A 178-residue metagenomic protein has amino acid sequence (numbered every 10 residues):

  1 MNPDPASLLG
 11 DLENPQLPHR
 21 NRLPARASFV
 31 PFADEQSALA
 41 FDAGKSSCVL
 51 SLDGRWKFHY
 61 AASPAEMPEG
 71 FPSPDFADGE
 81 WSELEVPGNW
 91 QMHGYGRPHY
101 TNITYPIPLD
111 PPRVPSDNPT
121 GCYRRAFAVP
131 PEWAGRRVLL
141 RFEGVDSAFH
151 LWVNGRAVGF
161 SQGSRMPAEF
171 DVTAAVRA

Functional and structural regions predicted by a protein language model:
N2-F32, A38, D42-A43, K57-A61 (+4 more regions): Accessory beta-strand-rich segments of carbohydrate-active enzymes
S47-Y60, E83: Mature N-terminal segment immediately following signal peptide/propeptide cleavage in secreted/periplasmic
D53, D78, C122-R124: Hydrophobic residues on conserved beta-strands that form the core of alpha/beta folds
M67-V86: Short Gly/aromatic-enriched secondary-structure transition segments
P108: Catalytic and substrate-binding regions of extracellular carbohydrate-active enzymes, especially polysaccharide lyases
